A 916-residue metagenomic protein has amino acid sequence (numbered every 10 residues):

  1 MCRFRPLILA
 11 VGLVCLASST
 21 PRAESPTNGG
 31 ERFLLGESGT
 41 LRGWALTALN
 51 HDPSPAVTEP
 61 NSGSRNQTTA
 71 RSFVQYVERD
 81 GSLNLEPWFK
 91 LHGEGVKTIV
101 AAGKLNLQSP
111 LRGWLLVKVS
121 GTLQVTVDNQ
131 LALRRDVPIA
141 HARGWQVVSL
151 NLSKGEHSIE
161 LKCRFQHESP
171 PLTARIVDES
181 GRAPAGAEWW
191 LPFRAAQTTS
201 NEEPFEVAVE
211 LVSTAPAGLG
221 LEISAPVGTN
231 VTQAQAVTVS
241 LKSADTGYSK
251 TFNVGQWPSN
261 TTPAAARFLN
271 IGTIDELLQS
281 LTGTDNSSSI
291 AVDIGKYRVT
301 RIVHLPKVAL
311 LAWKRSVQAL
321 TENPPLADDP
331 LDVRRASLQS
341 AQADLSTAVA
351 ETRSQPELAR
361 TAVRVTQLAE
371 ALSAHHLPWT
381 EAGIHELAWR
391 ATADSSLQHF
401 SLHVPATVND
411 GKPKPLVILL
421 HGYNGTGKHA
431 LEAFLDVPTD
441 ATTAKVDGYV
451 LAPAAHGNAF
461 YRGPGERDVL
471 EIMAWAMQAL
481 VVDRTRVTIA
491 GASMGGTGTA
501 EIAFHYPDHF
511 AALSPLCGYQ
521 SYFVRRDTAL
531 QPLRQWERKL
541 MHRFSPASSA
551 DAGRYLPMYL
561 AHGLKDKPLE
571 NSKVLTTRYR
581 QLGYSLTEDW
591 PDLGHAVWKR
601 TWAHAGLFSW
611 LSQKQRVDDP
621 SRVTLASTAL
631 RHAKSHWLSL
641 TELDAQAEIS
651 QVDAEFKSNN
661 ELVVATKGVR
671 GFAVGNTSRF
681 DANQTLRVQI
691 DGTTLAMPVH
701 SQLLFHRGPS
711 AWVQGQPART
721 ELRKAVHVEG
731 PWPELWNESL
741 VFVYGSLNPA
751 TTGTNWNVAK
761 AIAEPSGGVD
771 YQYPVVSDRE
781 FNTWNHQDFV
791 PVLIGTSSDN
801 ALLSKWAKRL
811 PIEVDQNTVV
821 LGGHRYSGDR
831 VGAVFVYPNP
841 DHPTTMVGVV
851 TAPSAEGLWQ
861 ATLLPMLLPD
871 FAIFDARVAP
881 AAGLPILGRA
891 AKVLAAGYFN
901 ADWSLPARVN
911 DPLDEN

Functional and structural regions predicted by a protein language model:
E24-K90, K104-N106, E160-V212, P216-S224: Accessory carbohydrate-binding/adhesion or oligomerization-edge regions at the termini of glycan-active proteins
N106-T126, I159: Aromatic-lined ligand-binding clefts that engage carbohydrates, nucleic acids, or primary amines
W257-S259, A264-A265, G272-L277, S287-K414: A domain-start/cap signature at the N-terminus of enzymes
A406-K412, F460-M494, F504-F510, A552: Gly/Ser-rich "nucleophile elbow"/oxyanion-hole loop immediately N-terminal to the catalytic nucleophile in hydrolases
P413-Q478: Active-site machinery of serine-nucleophile hydrolases
T485-S549: Primarily recognizes the serine-hydrolase "nucleophile elbow" in alpha/beta-hydrolase and SGNH/GDSL folds
V524, T528-W598, A605-S612: The feature captures the conserved acid-bearing segment of alpha/beta-hydrolase catalytic domains
V663, A673-N916: Solvent-exposed alpha-helical segments and adjacent loops that form catalytic or protein-interaction surfaces
